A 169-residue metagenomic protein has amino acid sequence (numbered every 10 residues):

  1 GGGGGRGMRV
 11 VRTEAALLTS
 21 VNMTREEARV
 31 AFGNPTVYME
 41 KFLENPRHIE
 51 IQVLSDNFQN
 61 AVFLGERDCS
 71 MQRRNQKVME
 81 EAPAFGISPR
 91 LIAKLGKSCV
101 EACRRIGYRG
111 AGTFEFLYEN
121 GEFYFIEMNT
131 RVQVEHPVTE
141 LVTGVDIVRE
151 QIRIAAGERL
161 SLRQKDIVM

Functional and structural regions predicted by a protein language model:
G1-G4, V10-M169: ATP-dependent carboxylate activation and anion-phosphoryl transfer catalytic cores that bind Mg-ATP to form
